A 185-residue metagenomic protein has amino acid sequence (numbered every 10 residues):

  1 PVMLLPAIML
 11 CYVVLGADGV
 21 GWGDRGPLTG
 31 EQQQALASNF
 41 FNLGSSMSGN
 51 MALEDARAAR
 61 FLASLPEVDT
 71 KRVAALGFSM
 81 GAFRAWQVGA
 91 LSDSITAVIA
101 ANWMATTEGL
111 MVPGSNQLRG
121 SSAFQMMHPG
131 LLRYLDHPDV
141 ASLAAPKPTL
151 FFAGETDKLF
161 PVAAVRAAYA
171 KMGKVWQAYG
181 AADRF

Functional and structural regions predicted by a protein language model:
P1-S64, G109-P113, Q117: Cap/lid segment of the alpha/beta-hydrolase catalytic domain
D18, L76, A101-N102, F152: Alpha/beta-hydrolase-fold catalytic nucleophile elbow
V20-G23, A82, A105-T106, T156-K158: Solvent-exposed loop/turn segments at secondary-structure junctions within structured extracellular/periplasmic domains
F41-L43, R57, T96-A141, P146 (+2 more regions): Mobile cap/lid helix-loop segments that gate and shape the active-site cleft of serine hydrolases
P66-E67, A90-S94, L143-P146: Alpha-helix C-terminal capping segments
E67-S79: Alpha/beta-hydrolase fold nucleophile elbow
G77-G89: Glycine-rich nucleophile elbow surrounding the catalytic serine of serine-hydrolase chemistry
A144, F151-A153: Short beta-strand/loop motif that positions the catalytic acidic residue of the alpha/beta-hydrolase fold
